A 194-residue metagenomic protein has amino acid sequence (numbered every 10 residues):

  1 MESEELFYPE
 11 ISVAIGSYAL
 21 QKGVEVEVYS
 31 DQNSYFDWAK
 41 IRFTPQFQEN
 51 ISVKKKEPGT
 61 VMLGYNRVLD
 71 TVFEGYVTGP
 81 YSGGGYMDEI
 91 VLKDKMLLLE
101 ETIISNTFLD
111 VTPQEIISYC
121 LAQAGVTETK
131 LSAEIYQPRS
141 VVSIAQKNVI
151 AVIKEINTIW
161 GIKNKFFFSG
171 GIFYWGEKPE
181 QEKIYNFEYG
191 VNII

Functional and structural regions predicted by a protein language model:
M1-E2, M87-M96, K130-I194: Short beta-strand-centered interaction patches in the first periplasmic/extracellular domains of large envelope
M1-L98: Assembly/oligomerization scaffold segments
D31-N33, I104, N192: Short capping/connector residues at structural and topological boundaries
E74, Q114-S118, I150-K154: Extracytoplasmic/secreted envelope proteins and their assembly/folding machinery, especially bacterial periplasmic
T78, L121, I153-N157: Short, well-ordered alpha-helical packing segments
P80-Y86, T112-T129: Glycine-rich, acidic and aromatic/proline-enriched surface loops and short helix-turn segments that act as binding
E101-S105, Y185-E188: Short, charged, solvent-exposed linker or helix-capping segments at domain edges/interfaces that act as flexible hinges
T102-D110, S140-S143: Second-shell loop/turn segments in exported
